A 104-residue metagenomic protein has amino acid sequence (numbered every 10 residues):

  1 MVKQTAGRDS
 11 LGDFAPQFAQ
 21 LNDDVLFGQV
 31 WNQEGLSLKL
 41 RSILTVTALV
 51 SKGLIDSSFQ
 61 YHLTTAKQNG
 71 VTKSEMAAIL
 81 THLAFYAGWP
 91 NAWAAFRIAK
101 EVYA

Functional and structural regions predicted by a protein language model:
M1-L40, S51, Q60, T64 (+2 more regions): Acidic, glycine/proline-rich low-complexity segments that act as flexible tails and inter-domain linkers
R41-L49, F59, I79-L80: Short, structured motif recognition centered on aromatic/hydrophobic residues
A48-I55, A84-G88: Short alpha-helix boundary/capping elements
V71, E75: Winged helix-turn-helix DNA-binding recognition segment
A77-K100: C-terminal structural segments of small proteins and small subunits
